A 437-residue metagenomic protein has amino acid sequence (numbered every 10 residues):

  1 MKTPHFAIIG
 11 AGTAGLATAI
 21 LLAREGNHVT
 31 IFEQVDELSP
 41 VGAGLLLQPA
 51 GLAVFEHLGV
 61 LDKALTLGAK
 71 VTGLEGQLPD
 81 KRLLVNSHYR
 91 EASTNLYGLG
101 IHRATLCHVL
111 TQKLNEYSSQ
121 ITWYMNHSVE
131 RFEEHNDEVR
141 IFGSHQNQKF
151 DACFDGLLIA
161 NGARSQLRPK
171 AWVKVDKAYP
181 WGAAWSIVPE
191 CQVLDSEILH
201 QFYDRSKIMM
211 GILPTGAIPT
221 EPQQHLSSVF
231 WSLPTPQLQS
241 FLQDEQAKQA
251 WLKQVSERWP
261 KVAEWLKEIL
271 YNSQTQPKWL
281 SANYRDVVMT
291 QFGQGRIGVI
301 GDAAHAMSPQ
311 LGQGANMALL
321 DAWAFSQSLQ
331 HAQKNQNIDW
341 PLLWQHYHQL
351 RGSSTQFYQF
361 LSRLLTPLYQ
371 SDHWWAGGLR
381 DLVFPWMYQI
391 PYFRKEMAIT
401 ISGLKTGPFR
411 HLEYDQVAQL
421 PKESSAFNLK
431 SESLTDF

Functional and structural regions predicted by a protein language model:
K2-F6, A23, A50-A171, V175-I187 (+4 more regions): Conserved N-terminal helical subregion
H5, H28, L226: Residues at the starts of beta-strands that form the adenosine-phosphate
A11-R24, F32, L158, K278-W374 (+3 more regions): Conserved mid-domain beta->alpha element of the FAD-binding
A14, E37, R164: Conserved Rossmann-like nucleotide-cofactor binding loop
A23-A43: Glycine-rich FAD pyrophosphate-binding loop
D36-E56: Conserved N-terminal glycine-rich FAD pyrophosphate-binding loop of Rossmann-like flavoproteins
T111-E116, T122-L280: Conserved FAD-binding catalytic core of PHBH/FMO-like flavoproteins
